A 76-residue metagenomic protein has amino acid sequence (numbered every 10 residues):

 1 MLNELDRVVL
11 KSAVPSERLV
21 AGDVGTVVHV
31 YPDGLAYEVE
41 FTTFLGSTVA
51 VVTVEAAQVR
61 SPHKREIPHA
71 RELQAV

Functional and structural regions predicted by a protein language model:
L2-A70: Basic/aromatic-rich interaction segments and small domains that mediate binding to polyanionic partners
Q74-A75: Extended, low-polarity transmembrane helix blocks
